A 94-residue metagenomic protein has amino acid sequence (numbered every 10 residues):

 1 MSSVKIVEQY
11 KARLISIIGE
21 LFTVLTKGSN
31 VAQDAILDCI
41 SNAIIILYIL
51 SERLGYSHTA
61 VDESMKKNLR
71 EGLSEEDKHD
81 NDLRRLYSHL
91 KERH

Functional and structural regions predicted by a protein language model:
M1-I40, I44-H94: Flexible "arm" and connector segments at domain edges
